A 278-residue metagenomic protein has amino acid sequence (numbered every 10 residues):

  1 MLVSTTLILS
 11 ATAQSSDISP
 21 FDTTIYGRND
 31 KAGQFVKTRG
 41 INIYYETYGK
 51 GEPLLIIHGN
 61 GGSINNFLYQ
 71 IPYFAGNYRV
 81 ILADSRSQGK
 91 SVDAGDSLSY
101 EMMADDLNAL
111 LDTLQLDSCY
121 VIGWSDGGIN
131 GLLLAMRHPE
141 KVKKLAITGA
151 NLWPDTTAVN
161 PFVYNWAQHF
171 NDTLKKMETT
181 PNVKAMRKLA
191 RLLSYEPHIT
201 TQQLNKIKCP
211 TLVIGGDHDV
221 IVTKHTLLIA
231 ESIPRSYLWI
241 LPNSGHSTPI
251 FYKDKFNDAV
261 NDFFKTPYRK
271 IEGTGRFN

Functional and structural regions predicted by a protein language model:
V3-E52, K265-N278: Alpha/beta-hydrolase fold catalytic core
I41-K90: Conserved HGGG/HGGXW glycine-rich cap/lid loop of the alpha/beta-hydrolase fold
L82-I122: Active-site loop/oxyanion-hole signature of alpha/beta-hydrolase fold enzymes
D117-D155: Conserved hydrolase catalytic core segment
R187-Q203: Active-site nucleophile elbow and catalytic-triad environment of alpha/beta-hydrolase enzymes
I207, V213-G215: Short beta-strand/loop motif that positions the catalytic acidic residue of the alpha/beta-hydrolase fold
D217-S244: Conserved loop-alpha-helix segment in the C-terminal half of the alpha/beta-hydrolase fold that carries the catalytic
N243-N278: Catalytic active-site module of serine/aspartate enzymes centered on a nucleophile-bearing elbow/loop
